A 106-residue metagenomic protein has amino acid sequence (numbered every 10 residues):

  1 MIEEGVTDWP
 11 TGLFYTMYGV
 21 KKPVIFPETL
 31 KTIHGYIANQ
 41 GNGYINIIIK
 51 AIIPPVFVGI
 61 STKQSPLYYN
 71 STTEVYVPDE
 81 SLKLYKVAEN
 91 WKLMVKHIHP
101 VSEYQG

Functional and structural regions predicted by a protein language model:
M1-D8, M17-T32, G41-F57, N70-S81 (+1 more regions): Structural signature of tandem-repeat unit edges
T11-F14, G35-I37, S65: Consensus positions within tandem repeat domains that build extended binding/scaffold surfaces
Y15-T16, W91: A structural signal for alpha-helix termini and helix-coil/disorder junctions
G35, K83-K86: Alpha-helical elements of the RecA-like P-loop NTPase motor core of helicases
N39, K86-E89: Short loop/helix-cap segments at secondary-structure boundaries that form the rim of catalytic
G59-Y69, S81, A88-K92, G106: Acidic, glycine/polar-enriched metal-coordinating patches/loops that mediate binding to polyanionic ligands
M94-G106: C-terminal capping region of solenoid repeat domains
